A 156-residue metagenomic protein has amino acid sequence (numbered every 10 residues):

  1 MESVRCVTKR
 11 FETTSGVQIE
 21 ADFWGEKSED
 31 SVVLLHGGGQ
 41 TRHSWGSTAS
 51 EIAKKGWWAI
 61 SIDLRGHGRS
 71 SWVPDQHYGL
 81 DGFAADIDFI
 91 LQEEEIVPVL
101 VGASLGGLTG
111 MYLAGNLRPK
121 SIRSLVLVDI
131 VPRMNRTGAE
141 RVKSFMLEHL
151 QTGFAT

Functional and structural regions predicted by a protein language model:
M1-I19, F23: N-terminal cap/lid segment of alpha/beta-hydrolase-fold proteins
T14, K54, W58, L64-V101: Active-site loop/oxyanion-hole signature of alpha/beta-hydrolase fold enzymes
E20-R69: Conserved HGGG/HGGXW glycine-rich cap/lid loop of the alpha/beta-hydrolase fold
S44-G46, S70-Q76, T137-G138: Conserved catalytic-core motifs of eukaryotic protein kinase domains, centered on the activation segment
A49-A53, Q76-Y78, R118, R141-S144: Glycine-rich, phosphate-binding/catalytic loops in enzymes
I96-G138: Conserved hydrolase catalytic core segment
I130-T156: Helix-rich cap/lid subdomain of alpha/beta-hydrolase
